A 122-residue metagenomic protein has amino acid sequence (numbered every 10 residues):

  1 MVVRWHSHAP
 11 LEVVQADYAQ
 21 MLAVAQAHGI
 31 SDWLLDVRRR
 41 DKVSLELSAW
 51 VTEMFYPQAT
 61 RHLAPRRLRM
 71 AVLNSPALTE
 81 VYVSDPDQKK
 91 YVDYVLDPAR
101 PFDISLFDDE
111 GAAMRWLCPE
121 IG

Functional and structural regions predicted by a protein language model:
M1-G122: Amphipathic, Lys/Arg-enriched alpha-helical "gate/interface" segment within cytosolic domains that mediates
